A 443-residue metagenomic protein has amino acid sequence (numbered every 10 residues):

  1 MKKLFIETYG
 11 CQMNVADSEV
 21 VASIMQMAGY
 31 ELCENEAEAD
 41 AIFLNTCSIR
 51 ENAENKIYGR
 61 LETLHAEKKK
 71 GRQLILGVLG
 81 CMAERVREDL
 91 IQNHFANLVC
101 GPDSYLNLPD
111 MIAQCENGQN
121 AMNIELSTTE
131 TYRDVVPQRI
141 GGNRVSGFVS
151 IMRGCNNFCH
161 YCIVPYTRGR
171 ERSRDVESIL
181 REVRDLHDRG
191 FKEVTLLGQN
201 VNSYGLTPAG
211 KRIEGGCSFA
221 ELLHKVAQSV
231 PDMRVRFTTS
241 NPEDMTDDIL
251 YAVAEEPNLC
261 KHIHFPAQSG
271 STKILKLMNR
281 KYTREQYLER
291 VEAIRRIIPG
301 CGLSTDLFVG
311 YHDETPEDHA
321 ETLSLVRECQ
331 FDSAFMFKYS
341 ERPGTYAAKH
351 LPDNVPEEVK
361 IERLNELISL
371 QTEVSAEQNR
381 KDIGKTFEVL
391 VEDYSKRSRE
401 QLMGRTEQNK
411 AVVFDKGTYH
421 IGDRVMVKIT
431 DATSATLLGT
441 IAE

Functional and structural regions predicted by a protein language model:
M1-Y204, S218, I263, E285-R296 (+5 more regions): Proteins enriched for Cys/Gly/acidic motifs involved in redox and nucleic-acid/cofactor modification
T8, L277, A334, F414-D415: Thr-Gly-centered strand-to-loop micro-motif
N14, R50-A53, A83, P242 (+4 more regions): Alpha-helix N-cap/loop-to-helix initiation residues
I75-G80, R85, D188-P316, R327: Conserved SAM/AdoMet-binding glycine-rich loop
L106, N157, N202, T272-K273 (+2 more regions): Glycine-centered loop/turn positions within well-structured domains that cap or flank conserved ligand/cofactor-binding
G141-V145, C155-N157, L259, S269 (+5 more regions): Short flexible coil/turn linkers enriched for glycine and charged/polar residues that connect secondary-structure
C159, I179, L196, F237 (+7 more regions): Conserved, mostly hydrophobic/aromatic
A347-E443: Terminal RNA-binding accessory module
